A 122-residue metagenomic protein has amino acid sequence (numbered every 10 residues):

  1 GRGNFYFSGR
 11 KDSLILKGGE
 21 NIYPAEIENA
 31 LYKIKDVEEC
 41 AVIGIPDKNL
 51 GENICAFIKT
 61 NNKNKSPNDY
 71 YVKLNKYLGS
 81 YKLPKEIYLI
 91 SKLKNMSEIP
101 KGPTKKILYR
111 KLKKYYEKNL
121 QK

Functional and structural regions predicted by a protein language model:
G1-K82: AMP-binding/adenylate-forming catalytic core of the ANL superfamily
I15, A41-P46, C55-K59, V72-K122: Conserved C-terminal "lid"/linker of ANL adenylate-forming enzymes
